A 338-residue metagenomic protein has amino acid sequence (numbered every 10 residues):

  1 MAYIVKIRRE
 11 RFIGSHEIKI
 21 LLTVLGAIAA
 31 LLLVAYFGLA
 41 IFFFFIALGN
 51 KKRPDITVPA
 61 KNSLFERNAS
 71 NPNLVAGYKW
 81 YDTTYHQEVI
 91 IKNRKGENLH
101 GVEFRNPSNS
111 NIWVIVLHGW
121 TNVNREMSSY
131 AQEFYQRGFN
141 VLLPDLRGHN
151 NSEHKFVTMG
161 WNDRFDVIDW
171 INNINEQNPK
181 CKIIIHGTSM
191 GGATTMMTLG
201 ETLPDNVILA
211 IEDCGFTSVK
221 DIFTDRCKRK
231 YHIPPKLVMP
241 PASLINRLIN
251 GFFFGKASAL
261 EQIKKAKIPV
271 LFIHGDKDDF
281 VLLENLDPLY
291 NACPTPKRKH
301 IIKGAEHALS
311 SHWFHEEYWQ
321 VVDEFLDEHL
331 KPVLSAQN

Functional and structural regions predicted by a protein language model:
R8, I20-V24, A29-K92: An N-terminal hydrophobic leader/cap segment in hydrolases
W120-E133: The serine-hydrolase catalytic nucleophile loop
A131-E153: Conserved alpha/beta-hydrolase
V157-N178: Alpha/beta-hydrolase active-site loop
M197-F253: Hydrolase active-site cap/lid region
K265-K267, F272-H274, D278: Short beta-strand/loop motif that positions the catalytic acidic residue of the alpha/beta-hydrolase fold
K277-V281, A308-L309: Acidic catalytic loop of the alpha/beta-hydrolase fold
A305-W319: Catalytic histidine-centered segment of alpha/beta-hydrolase-like enzymes
